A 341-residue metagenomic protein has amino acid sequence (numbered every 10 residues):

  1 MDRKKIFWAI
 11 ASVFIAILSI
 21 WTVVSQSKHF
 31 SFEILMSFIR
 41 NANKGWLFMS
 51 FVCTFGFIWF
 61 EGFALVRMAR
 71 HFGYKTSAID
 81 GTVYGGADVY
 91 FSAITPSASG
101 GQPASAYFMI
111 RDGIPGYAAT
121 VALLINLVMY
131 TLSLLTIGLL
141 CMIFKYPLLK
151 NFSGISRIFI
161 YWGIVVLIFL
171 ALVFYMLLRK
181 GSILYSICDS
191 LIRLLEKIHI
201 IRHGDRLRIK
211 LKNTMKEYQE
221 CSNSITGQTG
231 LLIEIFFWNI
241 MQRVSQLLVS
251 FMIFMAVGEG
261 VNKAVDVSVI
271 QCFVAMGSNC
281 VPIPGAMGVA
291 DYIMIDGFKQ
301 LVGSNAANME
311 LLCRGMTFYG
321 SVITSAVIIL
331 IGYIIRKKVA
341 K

Functional and structural regions predicted by a protein language model:
M1-S37, F91-I201, I283, M287-K341: Transmembrane helix-loop-helix hairpins in multi-pass inner-membrane proteins
I6-F7, N41-S50, N223-F237: Membrane-interface helix starts
S25, K197-Y218: Short, membrane-interfacial amphipathic segments enriched in basic
E33-N41, T214-T226: A short amphipathic helical element positioned immediately N-terminal to and/or at the very start of a transmembrane
L47-F51, G86-I94, L124, L232-I240: Hydrophobic faces of transmembrane alpha-helices in multi-pass small-molecule transporters and flippases across diverse
F60-G86, Y90, I253-I270, M294: Membrane-embedded helical hairpins/re-entrant loop segments and their flanking transmembrane helices within multi-pass
I79-D88, A118, V265-M276, N305-G315: Alpha-helical transmembrane segments of multi-pass membrane proteins
S224-F273: Transmembrane helical segments that form the transport core of multi-pass membrane transport proteins
